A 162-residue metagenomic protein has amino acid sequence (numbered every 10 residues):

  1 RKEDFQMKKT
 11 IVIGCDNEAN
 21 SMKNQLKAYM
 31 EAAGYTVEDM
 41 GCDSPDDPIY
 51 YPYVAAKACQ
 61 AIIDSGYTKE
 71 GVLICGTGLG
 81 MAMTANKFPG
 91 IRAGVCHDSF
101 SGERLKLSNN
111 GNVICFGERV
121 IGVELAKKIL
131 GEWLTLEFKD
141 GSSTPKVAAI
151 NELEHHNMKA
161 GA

Functional and structural regions predicted by a protein language model:
R1-Q6: Short, Lys/Arg-enriched N-terminal segments with co-localized hydrophobic residues within the first ~10-30 amino acids
V12-A32: Glycine-rich phosphate/diphosphate-binding loop of Rossmann-like nucleotide-binding domains
V12-G14, E18-A19, S99-A162: C-terminal binding/interaction regions
S21, E38-M40, K159: Helix-termini ("caps") and immediately adjacent flexible loops/tails, especially at membrane-solvent interfaces
A33, F88-P89, N109: Short, structured coil segments at secondary-structure junctions
T36-P48: A short beta-strand-loop structural module common to alpha/beta enzyme folds
V54-V95: Helix-adjacent hinge/juxtasegments
